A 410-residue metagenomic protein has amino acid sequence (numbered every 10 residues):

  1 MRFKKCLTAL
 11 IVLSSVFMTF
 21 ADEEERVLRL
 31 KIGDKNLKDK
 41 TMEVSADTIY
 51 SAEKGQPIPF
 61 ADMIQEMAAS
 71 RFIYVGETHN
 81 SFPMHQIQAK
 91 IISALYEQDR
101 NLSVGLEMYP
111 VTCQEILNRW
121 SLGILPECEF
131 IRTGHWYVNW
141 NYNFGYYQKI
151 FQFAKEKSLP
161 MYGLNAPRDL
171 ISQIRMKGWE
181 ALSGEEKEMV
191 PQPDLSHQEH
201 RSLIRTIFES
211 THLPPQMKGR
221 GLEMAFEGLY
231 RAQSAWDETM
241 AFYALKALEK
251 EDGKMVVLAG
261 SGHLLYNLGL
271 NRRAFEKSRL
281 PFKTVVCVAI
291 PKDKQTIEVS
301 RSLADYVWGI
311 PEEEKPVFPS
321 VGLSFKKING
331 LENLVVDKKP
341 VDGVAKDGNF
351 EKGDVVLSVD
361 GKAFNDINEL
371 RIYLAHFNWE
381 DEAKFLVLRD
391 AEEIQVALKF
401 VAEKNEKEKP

Functional and structural regions predicted by a protein language model:
V12-T19: Hydrophobic h-region of N-terminal signal peptides that target proteins for export in Gram-negative bacteria
F20-S70: N- or domain-start disorder-to-order transition segments that initiate the globular core
G55-Y96: Zymogen propeptides
H79-G105, V111-L122: Membrane-embedded segments
Q98, L102-S103, E115-L245, E249: A substrate-binding/cap region within the structured catalytic cores of diverse enzymes
I297-V341, H376, Q395-P410: PDZ/PDZ-like peptide-tail recognition elements
A345-I367: Conserved PDZ fold ligand-binding element
E351, L357, I372-P410: PDZ-domain C-terminal substructure recognizer with occasional recognition of PDZ-binding tails
